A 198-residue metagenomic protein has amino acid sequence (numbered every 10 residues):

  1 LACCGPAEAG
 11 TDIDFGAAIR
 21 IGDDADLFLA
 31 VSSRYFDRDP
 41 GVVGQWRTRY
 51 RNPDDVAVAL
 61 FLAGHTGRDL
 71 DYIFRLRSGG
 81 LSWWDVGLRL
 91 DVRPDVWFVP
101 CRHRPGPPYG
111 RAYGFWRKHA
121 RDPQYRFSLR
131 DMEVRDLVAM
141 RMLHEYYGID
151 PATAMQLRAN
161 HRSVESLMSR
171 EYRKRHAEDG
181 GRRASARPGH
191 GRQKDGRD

Functional and structural regions predicted by a protein language model:
L1-E8: C-terminal segment of classical bacterial N-terminal signal peptides
A9-R51, A57, F61-D198: Glycine- and aromatic-enriched low-complexity segments, predominantly in secreted/extracellular proteins and matrices
